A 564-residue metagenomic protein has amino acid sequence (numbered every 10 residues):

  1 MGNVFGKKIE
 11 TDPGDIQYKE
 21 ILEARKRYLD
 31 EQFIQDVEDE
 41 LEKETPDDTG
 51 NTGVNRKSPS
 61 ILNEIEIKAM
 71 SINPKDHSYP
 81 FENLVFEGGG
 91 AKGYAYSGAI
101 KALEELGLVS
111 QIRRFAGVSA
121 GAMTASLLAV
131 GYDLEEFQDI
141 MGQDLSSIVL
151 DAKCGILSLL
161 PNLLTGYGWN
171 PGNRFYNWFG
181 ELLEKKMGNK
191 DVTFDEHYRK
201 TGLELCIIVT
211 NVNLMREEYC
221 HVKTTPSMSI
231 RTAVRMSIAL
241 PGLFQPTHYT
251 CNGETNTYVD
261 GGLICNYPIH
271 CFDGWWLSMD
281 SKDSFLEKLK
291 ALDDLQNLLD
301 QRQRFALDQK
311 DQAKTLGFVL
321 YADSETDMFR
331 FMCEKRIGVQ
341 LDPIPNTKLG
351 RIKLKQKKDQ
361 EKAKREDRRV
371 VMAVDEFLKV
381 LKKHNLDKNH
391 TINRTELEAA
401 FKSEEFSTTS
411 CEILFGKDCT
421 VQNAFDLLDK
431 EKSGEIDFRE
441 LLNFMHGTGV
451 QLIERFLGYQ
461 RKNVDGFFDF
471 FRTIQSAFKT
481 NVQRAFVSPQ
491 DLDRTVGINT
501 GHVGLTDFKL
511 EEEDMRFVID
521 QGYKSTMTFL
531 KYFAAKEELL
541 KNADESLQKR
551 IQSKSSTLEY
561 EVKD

Functional and structural regions predicted by a protein language model:
G2-V118, S126-D564: Patatin-like phospholipase
